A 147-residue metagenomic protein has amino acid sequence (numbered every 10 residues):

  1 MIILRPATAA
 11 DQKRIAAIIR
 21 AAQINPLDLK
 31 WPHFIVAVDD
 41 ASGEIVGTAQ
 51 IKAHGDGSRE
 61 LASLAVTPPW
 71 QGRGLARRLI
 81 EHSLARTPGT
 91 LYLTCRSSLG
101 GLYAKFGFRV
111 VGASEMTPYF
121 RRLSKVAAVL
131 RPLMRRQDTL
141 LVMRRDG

Functional and structural regions predicted by a protein language model:
M1-P26, V38-D39, E44, T139-G147: Short amphipathic alpha-helix that is part of the acyltransferase structural core
V36, G43-H54, S58-A65: Conserved beta-strand in the GNAT
W70-H82: Conserved acetyl-CoA pyrophosphate-binding loop and the N-cap/start of the following alpha-helix in GNAT-like
A85-S98: Conserved GNAT acetyl-CoA-binding A-motif
S97-A128: Conserved active-site alpha-helix within GNAT-family acetyltransferase domains
M116-G147: C-terminal "cap" of GNAT-fold acetyltransferases
